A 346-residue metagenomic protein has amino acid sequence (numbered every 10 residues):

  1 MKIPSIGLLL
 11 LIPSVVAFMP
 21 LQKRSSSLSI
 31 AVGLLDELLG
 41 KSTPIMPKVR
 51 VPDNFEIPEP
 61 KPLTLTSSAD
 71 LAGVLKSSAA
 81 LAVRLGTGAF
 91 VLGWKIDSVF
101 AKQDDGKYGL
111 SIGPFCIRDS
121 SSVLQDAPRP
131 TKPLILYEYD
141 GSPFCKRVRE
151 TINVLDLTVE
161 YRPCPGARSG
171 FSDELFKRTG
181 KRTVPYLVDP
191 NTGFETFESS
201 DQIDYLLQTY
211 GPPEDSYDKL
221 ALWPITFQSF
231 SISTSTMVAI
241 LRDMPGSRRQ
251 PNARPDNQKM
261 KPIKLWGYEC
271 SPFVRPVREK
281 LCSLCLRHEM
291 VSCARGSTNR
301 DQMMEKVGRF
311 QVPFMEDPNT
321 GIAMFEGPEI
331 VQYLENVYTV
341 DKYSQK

Functional and structural regions predicted by a protein language model:
M1-S27: N-terminal chloroplast transit peptides
A31-K346: GST-like domain detector, emphasizing the conserved glutathione-binding G-site in the N-terminal thioredoxin-like
